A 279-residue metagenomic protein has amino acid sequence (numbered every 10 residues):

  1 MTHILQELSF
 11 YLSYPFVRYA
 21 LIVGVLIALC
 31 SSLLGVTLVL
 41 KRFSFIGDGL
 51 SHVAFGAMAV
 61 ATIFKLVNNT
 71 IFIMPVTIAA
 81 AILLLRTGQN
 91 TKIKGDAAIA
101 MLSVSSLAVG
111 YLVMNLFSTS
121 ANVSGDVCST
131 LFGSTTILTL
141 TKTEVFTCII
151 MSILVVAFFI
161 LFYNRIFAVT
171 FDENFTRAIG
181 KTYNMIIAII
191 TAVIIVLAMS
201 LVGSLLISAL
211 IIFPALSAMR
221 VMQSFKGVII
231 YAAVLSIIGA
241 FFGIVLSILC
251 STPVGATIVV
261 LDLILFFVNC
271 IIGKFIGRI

Functional and structural regions predicted by a protein language model:
M1-L29: Membrane-interfacial amphipathic/re-entrant helices at transmembrane-helix boundaries
E7-F10, I99-I160: Transmembrane helix-bundle core of multi-pass membrane transporters and related energy-transducing complexes
L21-V25, T70-P75, A97-M101, V145-I150 (+3 more regions): Hydrophobic alpha-helical transmembrane segments
S32, V53-V60, A80-L84, A188-I195 (+2 more regions): Hydrophobic, membrane-inserted alpha-helices
V36-S51, F55-A121, A218-I230, S247-S251 (+1 more regions): Short loop segments and helix-boundary regions at transmembrane helix junctions of multi-pass inner-membrane proteins
A157-I187: Membrane-helix/interface signature in polytopic inner-membrane proteins
S200-L201, I207-A256: Transmembrane alpha-helical segments in multi-pass inner-membrane proteins
G255-I279: Cytosolic-side transmembrane-helix boundaries in multi-pass membrane proteins
